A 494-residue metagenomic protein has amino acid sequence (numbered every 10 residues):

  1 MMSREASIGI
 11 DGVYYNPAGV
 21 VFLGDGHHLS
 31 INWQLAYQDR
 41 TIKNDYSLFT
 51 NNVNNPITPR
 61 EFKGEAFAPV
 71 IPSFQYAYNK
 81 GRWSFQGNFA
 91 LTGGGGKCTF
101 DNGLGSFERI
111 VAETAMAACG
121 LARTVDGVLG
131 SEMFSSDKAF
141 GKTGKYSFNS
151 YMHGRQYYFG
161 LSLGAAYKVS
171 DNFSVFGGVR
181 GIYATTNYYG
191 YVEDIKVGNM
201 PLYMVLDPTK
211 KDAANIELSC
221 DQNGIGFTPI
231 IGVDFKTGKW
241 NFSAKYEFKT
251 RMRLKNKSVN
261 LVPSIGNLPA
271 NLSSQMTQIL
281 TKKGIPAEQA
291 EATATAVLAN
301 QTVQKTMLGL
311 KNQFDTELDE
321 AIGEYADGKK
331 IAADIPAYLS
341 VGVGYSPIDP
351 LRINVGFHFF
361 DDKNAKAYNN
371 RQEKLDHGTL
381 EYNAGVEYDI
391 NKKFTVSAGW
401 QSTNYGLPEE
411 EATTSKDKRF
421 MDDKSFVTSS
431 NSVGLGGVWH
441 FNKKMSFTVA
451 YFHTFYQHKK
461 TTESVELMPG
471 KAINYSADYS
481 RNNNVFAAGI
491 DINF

Functional and structural regions predicted by a protein language model:
M1-F100, A112-T114, F452: N-terminal, post-signal peptide beta-strand-biased segments of exported outer-membrane/organellar beta-barrel and other
S3, S7-I8, I71, A77-F494: Outer-membrane beta-barrel porins/channels
